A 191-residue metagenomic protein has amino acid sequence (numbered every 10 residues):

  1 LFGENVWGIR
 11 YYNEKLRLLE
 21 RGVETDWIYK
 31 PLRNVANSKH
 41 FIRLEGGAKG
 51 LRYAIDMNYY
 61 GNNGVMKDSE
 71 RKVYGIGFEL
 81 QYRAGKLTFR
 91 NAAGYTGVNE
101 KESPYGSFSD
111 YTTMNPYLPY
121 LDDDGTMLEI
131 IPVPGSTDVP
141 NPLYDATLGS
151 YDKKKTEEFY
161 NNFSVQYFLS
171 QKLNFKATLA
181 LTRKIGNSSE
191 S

Functional and structural regions predicted by a protein language model:
L1-K67, Y105-S107, P142-D152, Q166-F168: Residues embedded in well-ordered regular secondary structure
L1-W7, T96-G135, E190: A surface-exposed, glycine/aromatic-enriched loop/edge motif typical of exported proteins
K39, G75, T88-R90, K154 (+1 more regions): Generic recognition of stable, solvent-exposed alpha-helical segments in well-folded globular domains
K49-G50, G85-K86, Q171, F175: Short coil turns and loop connectors of transmembrane beta-barrels in diderm outer membranes and organellar homologs
Y53-I55, F89-N91, F175-L179: Transmembrane beta-strands of outer-membrane beta-barrel proteins
V65-G75, G94, V98-S107, E157-E158 (+1 more regions): Small-side-chain secondary-structure face that scaffolds active or pore-lining regions
I76-Q81: Feature captures outer-membrane beta-barrel proteins of Gram-negative bacteria and organelles
D138-V139: P-loop NTPase motor core
